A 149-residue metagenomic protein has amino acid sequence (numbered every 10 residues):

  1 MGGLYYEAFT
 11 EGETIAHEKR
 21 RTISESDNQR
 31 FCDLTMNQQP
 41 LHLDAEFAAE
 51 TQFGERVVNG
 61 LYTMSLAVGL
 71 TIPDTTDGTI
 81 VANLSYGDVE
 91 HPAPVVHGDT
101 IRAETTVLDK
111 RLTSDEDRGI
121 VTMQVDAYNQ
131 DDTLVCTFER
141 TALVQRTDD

Functional and structural regions predicted by a protein language model:
M1-T10, H91, V95-D99, E104-D149: HotDog/MaoC-like acyl-thioester-processing domains
G2-L84, D149: Hot-dog-fold acyl-thioester-processing enzymes
I80, S85, D117, V121: Exposed loop/turn and edge beta-strand positions of beta-sandwich/beta-sheet ligand-binding modules
